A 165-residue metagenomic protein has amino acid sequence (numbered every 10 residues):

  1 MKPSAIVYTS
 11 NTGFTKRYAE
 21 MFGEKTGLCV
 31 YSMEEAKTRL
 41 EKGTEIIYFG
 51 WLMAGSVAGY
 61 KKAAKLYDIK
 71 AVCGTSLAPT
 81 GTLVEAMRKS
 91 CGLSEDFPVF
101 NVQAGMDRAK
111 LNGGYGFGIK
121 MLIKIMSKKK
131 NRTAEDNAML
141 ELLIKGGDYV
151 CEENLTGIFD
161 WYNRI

Functional and structural regions predicted by a protein language model:
M1-L66, D160-I165: N-terminal beta1-alpha1-beta2 submodule of the flavodoxin-like/Rossmannoid cofactor-binding fold
L52-I165: FMN-binding flavodoxin-like domain, especially the glycine-rich phosphate-binding loop
